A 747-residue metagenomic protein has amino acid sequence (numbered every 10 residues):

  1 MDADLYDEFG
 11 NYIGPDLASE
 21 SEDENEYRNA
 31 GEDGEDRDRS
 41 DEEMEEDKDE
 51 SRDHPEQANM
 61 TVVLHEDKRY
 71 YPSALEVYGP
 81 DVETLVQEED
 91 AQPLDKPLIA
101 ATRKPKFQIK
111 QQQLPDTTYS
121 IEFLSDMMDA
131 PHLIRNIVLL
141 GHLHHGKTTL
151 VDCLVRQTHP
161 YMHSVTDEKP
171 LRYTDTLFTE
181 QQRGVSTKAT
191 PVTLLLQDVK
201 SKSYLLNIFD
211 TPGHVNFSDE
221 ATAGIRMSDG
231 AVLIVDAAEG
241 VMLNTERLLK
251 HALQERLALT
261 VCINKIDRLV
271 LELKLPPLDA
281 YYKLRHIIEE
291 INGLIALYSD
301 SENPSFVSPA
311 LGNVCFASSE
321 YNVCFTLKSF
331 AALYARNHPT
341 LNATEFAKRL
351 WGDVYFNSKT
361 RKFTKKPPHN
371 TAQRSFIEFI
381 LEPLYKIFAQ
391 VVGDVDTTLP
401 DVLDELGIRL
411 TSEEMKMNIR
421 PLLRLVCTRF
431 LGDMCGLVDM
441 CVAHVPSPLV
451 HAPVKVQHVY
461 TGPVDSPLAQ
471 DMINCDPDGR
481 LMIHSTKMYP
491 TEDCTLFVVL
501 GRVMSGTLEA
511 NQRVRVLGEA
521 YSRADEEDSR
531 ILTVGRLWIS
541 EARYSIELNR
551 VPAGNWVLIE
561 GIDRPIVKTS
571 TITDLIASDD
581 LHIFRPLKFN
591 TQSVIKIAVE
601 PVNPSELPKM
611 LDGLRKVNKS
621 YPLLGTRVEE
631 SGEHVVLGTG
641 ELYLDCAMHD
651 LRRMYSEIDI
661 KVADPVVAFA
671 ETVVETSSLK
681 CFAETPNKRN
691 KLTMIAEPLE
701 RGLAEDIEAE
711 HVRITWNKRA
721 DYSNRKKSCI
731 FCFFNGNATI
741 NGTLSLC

Functional and structural regions predicted by a protein language model:
D2-C747: Structural and coupling elements of P-loop NTPases
